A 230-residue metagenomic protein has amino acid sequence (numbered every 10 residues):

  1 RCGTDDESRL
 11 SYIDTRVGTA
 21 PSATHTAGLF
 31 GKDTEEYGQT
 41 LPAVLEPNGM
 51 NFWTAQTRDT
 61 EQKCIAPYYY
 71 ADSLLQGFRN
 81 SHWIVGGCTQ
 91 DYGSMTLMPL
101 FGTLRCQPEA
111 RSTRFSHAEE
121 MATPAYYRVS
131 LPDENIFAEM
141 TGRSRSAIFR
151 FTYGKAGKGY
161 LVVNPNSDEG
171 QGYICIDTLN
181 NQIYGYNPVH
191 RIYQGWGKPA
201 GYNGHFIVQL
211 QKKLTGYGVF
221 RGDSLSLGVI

Functional and structural regions predicted by a protein language model:
T4-I230: Accessory carbohydrate-recognition regions in carbohydrate-active enzymes
